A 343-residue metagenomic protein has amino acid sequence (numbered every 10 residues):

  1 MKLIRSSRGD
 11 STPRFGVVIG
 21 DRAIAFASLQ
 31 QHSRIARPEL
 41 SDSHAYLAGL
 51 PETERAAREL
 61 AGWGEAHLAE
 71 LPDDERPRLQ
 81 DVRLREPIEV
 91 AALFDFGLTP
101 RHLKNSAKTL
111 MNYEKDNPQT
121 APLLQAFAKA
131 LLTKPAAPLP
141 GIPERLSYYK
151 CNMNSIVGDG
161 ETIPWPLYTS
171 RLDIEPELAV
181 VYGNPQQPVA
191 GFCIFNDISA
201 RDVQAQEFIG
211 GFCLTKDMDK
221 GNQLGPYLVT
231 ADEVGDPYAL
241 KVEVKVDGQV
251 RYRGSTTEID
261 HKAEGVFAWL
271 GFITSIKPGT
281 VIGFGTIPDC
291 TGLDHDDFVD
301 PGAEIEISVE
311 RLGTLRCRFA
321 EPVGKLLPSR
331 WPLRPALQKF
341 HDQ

Functional and structural regions predicted by a protein language model:
M1-I19: N-terminal basic/disordered segments at the start of proteins
I4-S6, L40-V246, Q338-Q343: Active-site microenvironments in enzyme catalytic cores
S7-P13, E54-A61, E75-P77, S199-Q343: Catalytic-pocket segment enriched in acidic/His residues
G16, R171, V281: His/acidic/aromatic-lined binding-pocket segments of jelly-roll/cupin-type domains and related regulatory beta-sandwich
I19-R22, M111, I209-G211, D300: Short, solvent-exposed amphipathic alpha-helical segments in soluble enzyme and RNA/protein-processing domains
G20, P100, N184, N196 (+2 more regions): Non-catalytic surface loops within mature trypsin-like serine protease
G20-R37: A short, surface-exposed interaction/processing loop segment used at functional sites
